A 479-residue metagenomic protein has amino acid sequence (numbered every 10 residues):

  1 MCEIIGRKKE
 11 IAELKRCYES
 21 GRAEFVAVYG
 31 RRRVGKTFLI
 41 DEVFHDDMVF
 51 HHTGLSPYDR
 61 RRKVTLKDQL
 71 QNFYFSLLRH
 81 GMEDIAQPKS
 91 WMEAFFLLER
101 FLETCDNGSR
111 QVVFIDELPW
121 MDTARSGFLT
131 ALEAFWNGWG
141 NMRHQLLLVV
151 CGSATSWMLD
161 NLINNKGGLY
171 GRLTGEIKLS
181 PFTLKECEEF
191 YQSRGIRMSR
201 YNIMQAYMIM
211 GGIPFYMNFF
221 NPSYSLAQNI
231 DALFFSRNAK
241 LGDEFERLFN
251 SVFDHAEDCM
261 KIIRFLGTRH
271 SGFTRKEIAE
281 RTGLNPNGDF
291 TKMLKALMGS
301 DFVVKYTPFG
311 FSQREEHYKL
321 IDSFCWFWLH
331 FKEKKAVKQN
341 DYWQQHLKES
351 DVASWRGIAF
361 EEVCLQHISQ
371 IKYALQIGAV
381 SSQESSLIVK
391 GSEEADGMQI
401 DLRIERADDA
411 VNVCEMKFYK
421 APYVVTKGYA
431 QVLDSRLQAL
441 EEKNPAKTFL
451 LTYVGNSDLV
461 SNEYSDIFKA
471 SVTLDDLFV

Functional and structural regions predicted by a protein language model:
M1-H346, S350: Phosphate-binding site recognition
F309, E316-V479: A cross-kingdom feature that marks ATP-driven nucleic-acid transaction machinery
